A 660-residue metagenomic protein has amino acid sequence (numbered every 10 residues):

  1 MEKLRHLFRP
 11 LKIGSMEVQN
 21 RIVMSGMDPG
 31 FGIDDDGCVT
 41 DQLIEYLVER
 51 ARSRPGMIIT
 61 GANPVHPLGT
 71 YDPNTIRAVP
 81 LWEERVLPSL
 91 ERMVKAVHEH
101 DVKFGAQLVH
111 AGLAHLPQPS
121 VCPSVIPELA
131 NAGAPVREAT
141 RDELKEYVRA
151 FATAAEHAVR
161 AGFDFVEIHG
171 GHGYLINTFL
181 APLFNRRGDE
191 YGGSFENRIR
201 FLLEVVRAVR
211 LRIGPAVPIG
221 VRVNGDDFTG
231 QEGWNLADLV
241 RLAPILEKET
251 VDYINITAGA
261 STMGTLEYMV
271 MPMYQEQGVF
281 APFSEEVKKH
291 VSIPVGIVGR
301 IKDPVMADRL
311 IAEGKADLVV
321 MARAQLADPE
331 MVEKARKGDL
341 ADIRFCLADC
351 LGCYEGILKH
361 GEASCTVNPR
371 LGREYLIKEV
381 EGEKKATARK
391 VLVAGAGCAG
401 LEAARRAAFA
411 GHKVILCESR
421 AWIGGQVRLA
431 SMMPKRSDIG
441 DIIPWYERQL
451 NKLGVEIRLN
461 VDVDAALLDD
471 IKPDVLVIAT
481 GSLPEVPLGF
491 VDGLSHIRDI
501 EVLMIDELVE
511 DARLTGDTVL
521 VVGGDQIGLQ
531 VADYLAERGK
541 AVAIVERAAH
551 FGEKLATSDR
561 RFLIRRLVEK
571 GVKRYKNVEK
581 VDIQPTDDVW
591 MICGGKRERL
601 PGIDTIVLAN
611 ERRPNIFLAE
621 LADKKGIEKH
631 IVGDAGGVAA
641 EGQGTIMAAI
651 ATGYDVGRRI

Functional and structural regions predicted by a protein language model:
M1-A394, C398, E402-F409, K413-V414 (+3 more regions): Flavin-dependent oxidoreductase catalytic cores
Y46, V205, F283, M306 (+4 more regions): Hydrophobic alpha-helical segments typical of transmembrane helices and their membrane-interface/capping positions
P55, F163, V251, A316 (+4 more regions): Local beta-strand N-terminus motif with an aromatic residue
D101-V102, V217, I293, P473 (+3 more regions): A short helix->loop->beta-strand "cap" motif at the edges of active sites that frequently abuts
K315, L450-I457, S495-E501, K540 (+2 more regions): A short helix-to-beta-strand connector/capping loop
K385-L416, R458-K472, T480-V491, E501-L555 (+2 more regions): Rossmann-like dinucleotide/flavin-binding elements
K413-L453, A532-E579, A639: Rossmann-like dinucleotide-binding cores of NAD(P)H-dependent redox enzymes
